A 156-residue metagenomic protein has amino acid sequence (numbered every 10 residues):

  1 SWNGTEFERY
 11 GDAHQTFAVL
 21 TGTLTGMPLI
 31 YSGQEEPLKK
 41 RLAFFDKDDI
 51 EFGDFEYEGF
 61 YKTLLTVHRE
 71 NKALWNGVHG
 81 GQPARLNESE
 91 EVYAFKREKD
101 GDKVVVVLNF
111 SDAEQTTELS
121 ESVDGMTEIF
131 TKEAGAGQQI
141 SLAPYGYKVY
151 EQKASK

Functional and structural regions predicted by a protein language model:
S1-A43, F52, N87-S89, V106 (+2 more regions): Conserved alpha/beta catalytic core and glycan-binding cleft of carbohydrate-active enzymes
V19-T23, K96-E98, Q139-L142: A general structural signal for short secondary-structure junctions and capping/turn motifs
T21, L64, V105-N109, M126 (+1 more regions): Hydrophobic, well-ordered secondary-structure elements that form the walls of internal hydrophobic environments
K40-F44, D48-L86: Aromatic- and carboxylate-lined catalytic core of secreted/periplasmic carbohydrate-active enzymes
G77-G101: Surface beta-strand/loop "capping" patches
K99-G101, D112-A113, S155: Short strand-connecting beta-turns/loops that link adjacent beta-strands
A113-K132: Beta-strand-rich binding/interaction modules
A136-K156: C-terminal beta-strand-rich structural cap/linker in extracellular carbohydrate-active enzymes
